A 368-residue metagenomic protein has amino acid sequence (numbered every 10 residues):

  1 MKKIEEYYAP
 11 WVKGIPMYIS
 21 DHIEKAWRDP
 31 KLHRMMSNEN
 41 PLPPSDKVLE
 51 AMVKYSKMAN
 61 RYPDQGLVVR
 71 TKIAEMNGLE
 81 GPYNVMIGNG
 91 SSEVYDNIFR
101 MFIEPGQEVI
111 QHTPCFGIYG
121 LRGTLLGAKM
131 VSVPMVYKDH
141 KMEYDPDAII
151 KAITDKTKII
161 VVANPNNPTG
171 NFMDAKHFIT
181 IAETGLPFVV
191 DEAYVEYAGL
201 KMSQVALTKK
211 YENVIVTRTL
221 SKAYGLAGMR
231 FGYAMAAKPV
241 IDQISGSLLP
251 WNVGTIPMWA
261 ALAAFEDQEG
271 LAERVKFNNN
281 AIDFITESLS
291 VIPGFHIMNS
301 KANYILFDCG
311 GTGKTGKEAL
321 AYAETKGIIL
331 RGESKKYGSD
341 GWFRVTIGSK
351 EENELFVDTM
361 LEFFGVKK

Functional and structural regions predicted by a protein language model:
M1-R61: N-terminal "arm"/small-domain region of PLP-dependent enzymes with the aminotransferase-like
S45, N213-V291, F295-M298: PLP-dependent aminotransferase class I/II
M58, P63, L67-E108: Phosphate-binding glycine-rich loop
M101-R122: Conserved PLP-anchoring active-site segment centered on the Schiff-base-forming lysine
V131, V136-E196: Active-site phosphate-binding strand-loop segment of PLP-dependent enzymes
K176, Y322-K326, K335-K368: PLP-dependent enzyme catalytic core of the Aspartate aminotransferase-like
N279, I292-K326, F343, I347: Conserved PLP-binding catalytic core of the aspartate aminotransferase-like
